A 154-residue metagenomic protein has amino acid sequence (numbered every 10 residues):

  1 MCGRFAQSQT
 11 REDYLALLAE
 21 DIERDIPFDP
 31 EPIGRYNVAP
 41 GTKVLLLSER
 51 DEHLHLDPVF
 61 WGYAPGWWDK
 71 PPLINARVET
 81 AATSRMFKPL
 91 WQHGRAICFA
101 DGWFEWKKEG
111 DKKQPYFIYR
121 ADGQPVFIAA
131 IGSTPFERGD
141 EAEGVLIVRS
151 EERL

Functional and structural regions predicted by a protein language model:
M1-L154: Short linear sequence motif anchored by a di-proline
